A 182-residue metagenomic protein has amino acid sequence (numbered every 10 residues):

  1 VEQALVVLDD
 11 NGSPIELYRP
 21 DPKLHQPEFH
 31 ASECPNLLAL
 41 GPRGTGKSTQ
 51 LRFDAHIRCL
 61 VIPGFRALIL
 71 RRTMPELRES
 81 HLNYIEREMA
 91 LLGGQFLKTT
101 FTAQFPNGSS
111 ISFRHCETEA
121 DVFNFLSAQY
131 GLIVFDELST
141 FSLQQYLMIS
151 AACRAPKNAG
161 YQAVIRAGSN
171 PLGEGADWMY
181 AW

Functional and structural regions predicted by a protein language model:
V1-W182: Phosphate/NTP-binding elements of NTP-utilizing enzymes
